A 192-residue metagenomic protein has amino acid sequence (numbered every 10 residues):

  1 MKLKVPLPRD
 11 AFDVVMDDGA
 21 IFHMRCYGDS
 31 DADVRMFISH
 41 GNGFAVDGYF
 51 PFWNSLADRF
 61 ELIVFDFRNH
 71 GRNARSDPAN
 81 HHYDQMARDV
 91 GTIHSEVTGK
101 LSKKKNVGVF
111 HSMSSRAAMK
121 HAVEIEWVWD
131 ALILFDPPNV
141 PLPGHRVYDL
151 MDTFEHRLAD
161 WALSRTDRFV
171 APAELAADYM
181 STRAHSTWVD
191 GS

Functional and structural regions predicted by a protein language model:
M1-S39, D58-E61, T98-S102: Alpha/beta-hydrolase fold catalytic core
R25-R75: Conserved HGGG/HGGXW glycine-rich cap/lid loop of the alpha/beta-hydrolase fold
W53, H94, H121-A122: A conserved amphipathic alpha-helix that caps or lines the catalytic cleft of carbohydrate- and lipid-modifying enzymes
W53-L56, A79-H81, I125-E126, D149-M151: Glycine-rich, phosphate-binding/catalytic loops in enzymes
N69-V109, M113: Active-site loop/oxyanion-hole signature of alpha/beta-hydrolase fold enzymes
K103-V147: Conserved hydrolase catalytic core segment
F135-R168: A catalytic-pocket lid/entrance helix-loop region that shapes and gates access to the active site across common
S164-S192: Conserved alpha/beta-hydrolase catalytic His-Asp/Glu region
